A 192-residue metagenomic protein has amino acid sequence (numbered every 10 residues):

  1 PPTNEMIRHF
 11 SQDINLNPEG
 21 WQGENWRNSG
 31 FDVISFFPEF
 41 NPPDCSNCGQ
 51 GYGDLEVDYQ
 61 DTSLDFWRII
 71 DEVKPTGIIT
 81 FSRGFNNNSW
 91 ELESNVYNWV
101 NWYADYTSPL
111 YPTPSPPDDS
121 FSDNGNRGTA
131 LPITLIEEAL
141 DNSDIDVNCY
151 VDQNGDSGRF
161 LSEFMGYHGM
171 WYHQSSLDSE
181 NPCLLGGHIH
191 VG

Functional and structural regions predicted by a protein language model:
P1-S157, Q174-C183: N-terminal catalytic or cofactor-binding beta/alpha core of small enzyme domains
L161: Catalytic-loop motifs flanking and including active-site residues across diverse enzymes
H168, Y172-G192: A glycine-centered loop/beta-turn motif at secondary-structure junctions
